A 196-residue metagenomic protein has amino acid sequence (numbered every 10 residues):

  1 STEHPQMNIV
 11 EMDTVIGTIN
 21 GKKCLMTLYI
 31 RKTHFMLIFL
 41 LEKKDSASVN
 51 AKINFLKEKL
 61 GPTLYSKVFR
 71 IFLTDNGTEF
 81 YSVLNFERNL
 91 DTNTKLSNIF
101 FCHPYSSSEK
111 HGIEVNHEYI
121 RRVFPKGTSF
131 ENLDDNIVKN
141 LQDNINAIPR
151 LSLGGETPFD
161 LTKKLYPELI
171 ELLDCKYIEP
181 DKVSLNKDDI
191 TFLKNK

Functional and structural regions predicted by a protein language model:
T2, V15-L37, E42: Short conserved beta-strand segments at catalytic cores or DNA/RNA-binding microdomains of nucleic-acid binding
H4-N8, G127-T128: Glycine-centered loop/turn motifs
M7-G17: Two-metal-ion RNase H-like nuclease active-site motif
I38-T63: Active-site beta-loop-alpha junctions of metal-dependent nucleic acid enzymes, especially the RNase H-like/DDE
Y65-S82, H103-S107: Acidic/histidine-rich, metal-coordinating catalytic segments
S82-N85, G112: Short, well-ordered secondary-structure micro-motifs
D91, L96-N195: Charged alpha-helix within mobile-element recombinases
